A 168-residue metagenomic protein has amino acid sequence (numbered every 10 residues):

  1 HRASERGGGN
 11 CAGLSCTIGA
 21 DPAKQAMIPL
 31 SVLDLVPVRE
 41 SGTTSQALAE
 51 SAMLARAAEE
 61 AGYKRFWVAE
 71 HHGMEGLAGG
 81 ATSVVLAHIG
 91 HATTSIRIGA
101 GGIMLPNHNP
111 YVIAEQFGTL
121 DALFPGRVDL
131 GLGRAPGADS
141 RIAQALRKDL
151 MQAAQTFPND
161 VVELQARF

Functional and structural regions predicted by a protein language model:
I18-I96: N-terminal beta1-alpha1-beta2 module of alpha/beta enzyme domains
P29-T44, P106-F168: Flexible, glycine-rich active-site loops centered on histidine and acidic residues that chelate a metal or position
F66, I98, V128-L130: Hydrophobic residues within beta-strands of alpha/beta enzymes
A69, G101, G131-G133: Structural motif
G76, A100-H108: Active-site nucleophile and cofactor-binding loops and adjacent substrate-binding regions of central metabolic enzymes
